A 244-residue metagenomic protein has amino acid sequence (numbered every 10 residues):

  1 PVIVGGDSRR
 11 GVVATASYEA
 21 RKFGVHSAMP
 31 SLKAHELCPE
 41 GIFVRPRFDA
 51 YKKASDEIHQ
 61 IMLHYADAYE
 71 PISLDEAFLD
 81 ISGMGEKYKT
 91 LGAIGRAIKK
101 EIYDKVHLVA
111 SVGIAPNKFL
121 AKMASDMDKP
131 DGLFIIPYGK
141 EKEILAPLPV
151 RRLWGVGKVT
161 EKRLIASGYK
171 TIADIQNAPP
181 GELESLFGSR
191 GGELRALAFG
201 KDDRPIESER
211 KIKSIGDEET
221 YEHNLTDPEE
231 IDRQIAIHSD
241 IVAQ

Functional and structural regions predicted by a protein language model:
P1-L74, F78, G85: Residues that scaffold, gate, or flank divalent-cation-dependent active/transport sites
A14-S17, L120-D128, A166, P205-R210: Short acidic, glycine/serine/threonine-rich loops at helix termini
R21, Q60, D128-D131, R190: Short, hinge-like loop/turn segments at secondary-structure boundaries
E57, I61-Y65, A97-V106, R163 (+3 more regions): Generic non-transmembrane alpha-helical segments
L79-K99, G168: Catalytic palm subdomain of template-directed nucleic-acid polymerases, centered on the conserved carboxylate motif
T90-R151: Long, highly charged, low-complexity intrinsically disordered interaction regions that mediate electrostatic DNA/RNA
R152, T160-Q244: DNA-contacting surface of Y-family translesion DNA polymerases
